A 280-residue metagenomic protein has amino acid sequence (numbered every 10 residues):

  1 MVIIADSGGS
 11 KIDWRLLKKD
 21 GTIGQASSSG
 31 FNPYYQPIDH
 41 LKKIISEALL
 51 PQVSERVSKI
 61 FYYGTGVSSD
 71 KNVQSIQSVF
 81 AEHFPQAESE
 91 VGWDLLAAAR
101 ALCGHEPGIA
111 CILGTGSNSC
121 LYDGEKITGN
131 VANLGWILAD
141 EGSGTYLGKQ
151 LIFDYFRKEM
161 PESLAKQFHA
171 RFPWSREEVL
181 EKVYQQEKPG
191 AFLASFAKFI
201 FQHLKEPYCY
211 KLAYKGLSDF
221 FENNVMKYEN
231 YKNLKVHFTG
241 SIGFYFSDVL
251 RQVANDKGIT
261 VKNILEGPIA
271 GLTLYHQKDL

Functional and structural regions predicted by a protein language model:
M1-I60, L102-I109, I152-L280: ATP-binding/phosphotransfer module of carbohydrate and carboxylate kinases, centering on a glycine-rich
F61-S68: Polybasic, low-complexity association/targeting segments
T65, D94, S241: Cofactor-binding loop segments of dinucleotide-utilizing enzymes, especially the Rossmann-like FAD- and NAD(P)+-binding
S68-S163: Phosphate-binding/catalytic loop of phosphoryl-transfer enzymes
